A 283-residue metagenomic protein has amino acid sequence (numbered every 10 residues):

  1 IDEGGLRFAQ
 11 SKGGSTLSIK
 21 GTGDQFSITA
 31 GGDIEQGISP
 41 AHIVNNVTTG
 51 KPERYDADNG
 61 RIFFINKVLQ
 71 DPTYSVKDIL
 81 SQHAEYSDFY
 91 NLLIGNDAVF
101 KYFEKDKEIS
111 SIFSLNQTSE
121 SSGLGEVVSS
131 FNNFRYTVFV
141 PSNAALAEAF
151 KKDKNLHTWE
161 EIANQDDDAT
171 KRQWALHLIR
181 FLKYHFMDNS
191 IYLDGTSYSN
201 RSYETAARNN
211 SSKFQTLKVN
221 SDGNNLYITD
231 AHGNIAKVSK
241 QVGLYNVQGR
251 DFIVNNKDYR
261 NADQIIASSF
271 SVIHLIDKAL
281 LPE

Functional and structural regions predicted by a protein language model:
I1-E283: Mature, structured domains of secreted/extracytosolic soluble proteins
